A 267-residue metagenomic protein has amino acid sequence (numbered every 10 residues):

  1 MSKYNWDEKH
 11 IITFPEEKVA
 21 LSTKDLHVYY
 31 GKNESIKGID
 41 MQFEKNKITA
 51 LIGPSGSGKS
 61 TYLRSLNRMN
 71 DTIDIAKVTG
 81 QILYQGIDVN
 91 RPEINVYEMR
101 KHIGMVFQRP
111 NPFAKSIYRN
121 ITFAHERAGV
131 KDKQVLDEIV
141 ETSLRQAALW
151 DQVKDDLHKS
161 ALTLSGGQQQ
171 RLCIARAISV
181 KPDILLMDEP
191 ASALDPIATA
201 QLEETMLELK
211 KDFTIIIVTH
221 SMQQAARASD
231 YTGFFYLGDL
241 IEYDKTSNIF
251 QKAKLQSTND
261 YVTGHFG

Functional and structural regions predicted by a protein language model:
N67, Y118-R127, D137, E141: Short helical segment in ABC ATPase nucleotide-binding domains corresponding to the A-loop/adjacent helical element
Q81, I87-D88, K133-D155: Conserved ABC ATPase "signature" region
Q81-E98, H158, I249: ABC ATPase NBD Q-loop/coupling interface
K159-L164, Q168: Conserved ABC ATPase signature
K181: Conserved catalytic motifs of ABC-family nucleotide-binding domains
L185-D188: Catalytic Walker B motif of ABC-type/P-loop ATPase nucleotide-binding domains
T199-K211: Helical segment within the ABC ATPase nucleotide-binding domain
